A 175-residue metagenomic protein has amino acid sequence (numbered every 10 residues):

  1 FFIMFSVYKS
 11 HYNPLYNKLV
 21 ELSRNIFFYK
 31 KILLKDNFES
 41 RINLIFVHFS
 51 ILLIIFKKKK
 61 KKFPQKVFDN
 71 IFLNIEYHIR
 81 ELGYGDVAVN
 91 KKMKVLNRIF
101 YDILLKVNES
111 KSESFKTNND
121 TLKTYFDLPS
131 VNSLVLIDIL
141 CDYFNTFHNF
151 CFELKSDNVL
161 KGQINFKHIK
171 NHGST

Functional and structural regions predicted by a protein language model:
F1-V47, I51-T175: Surface/interface-facing alpha-helical segments and adjacent flexible terminal/loop regions used for partner/assembly
